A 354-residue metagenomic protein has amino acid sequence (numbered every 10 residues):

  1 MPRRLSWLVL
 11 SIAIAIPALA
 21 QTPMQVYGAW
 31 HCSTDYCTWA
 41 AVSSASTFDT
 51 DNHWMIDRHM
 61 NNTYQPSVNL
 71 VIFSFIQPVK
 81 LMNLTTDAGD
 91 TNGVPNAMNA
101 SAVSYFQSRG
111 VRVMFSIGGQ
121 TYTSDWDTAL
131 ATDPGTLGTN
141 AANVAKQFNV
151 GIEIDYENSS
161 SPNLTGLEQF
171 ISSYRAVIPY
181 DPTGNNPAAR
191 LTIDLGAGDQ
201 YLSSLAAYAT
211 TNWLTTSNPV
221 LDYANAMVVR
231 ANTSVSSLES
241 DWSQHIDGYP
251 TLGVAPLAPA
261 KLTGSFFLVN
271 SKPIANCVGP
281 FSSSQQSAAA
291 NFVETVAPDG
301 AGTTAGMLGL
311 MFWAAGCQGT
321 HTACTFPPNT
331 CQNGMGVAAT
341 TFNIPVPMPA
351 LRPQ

Functional and structural regions predicted by a protein language model:
M1-W7: Bacterial N-terminal signal peptides that target proteins for export
W7-P17: Bacterial N-terminal signal peptides
Q21-F292, T304-M307, W313-M348: Chitinase-like catalytic core of GlcNAc-active glycosidases
V293-P298: Conserved short secondary-structure transition element at the edge of the structured enzyme core that lines
P353-Q354: C-terminal cell-surface addressing/anchoring modules of secreted/extracellular proteins
